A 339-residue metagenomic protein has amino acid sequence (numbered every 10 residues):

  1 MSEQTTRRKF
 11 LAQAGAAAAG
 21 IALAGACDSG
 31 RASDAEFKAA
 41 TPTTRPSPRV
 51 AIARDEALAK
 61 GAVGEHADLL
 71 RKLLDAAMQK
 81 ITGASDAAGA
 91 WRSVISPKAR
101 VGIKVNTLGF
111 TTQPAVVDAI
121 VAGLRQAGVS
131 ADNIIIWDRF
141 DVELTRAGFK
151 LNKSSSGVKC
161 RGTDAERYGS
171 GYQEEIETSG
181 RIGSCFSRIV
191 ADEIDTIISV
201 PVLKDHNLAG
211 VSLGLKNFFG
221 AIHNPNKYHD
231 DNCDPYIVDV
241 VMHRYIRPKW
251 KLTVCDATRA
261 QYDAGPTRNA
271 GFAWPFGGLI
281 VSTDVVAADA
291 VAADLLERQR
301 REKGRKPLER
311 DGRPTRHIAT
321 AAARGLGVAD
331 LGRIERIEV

Functional and structural regions predicted by a protein language model:
M1-A18: N-terminal secretory signal peptides and thylakoid transit peptides that target proteins across membranes
A18-A19, R300: Residue-level detector of secondary-structure transition/capping positions
S33-S96, V105, F110-A119, R125-V339: Extended, low-polarity segments enriched in aliphatic/aromatic residues
